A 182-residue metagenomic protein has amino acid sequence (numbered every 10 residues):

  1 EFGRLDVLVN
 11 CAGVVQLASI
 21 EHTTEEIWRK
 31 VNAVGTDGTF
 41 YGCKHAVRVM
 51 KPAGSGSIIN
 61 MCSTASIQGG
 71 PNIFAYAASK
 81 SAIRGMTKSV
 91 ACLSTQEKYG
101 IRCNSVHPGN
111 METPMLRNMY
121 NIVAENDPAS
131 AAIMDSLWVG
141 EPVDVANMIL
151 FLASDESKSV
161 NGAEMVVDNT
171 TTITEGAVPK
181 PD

Functional and structural regions predicted by a protein language model:
R4, T95-R102, V160-G162: Short, small/polar-rich loop/turn modules that mediate ligand/substrate recognition or access, typified
S19-I20, I27-R29, S130: Substrate-binding pocket helix/loop in short-chain dehydrogenase/reductase
C43, S79, T87: Active-site helix of classical SDR
R48, C92-Q96, K158: Alpha-helical segment proximal to the catalytic Tyr-Lys
S63: Residue(s) in the substrate-gating loop at a strand-loop-helix junction that position the organic substrate next
Q68, N161-D182: Short C-terminal tail/terminal secondary-structure segment of NAD(P)H-dependent dehydrogenase/reductase domains
S105, E125-V160, M165-N169: C-terminal helical subdomain
